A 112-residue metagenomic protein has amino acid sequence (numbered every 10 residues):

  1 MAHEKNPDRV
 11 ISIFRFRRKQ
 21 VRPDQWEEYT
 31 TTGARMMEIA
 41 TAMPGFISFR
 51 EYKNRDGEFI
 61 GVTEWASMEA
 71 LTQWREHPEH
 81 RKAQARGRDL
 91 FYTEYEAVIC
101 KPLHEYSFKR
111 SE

Functional and structural regions predicted by a protein language model:
M1-F59, M68-E76, Y92-E112: Short S/T/G/P-rich N-terminal loop/turn motif that feeds into the first structured element of a domain
A85-G87, T93-E94: Short arginine-rich
